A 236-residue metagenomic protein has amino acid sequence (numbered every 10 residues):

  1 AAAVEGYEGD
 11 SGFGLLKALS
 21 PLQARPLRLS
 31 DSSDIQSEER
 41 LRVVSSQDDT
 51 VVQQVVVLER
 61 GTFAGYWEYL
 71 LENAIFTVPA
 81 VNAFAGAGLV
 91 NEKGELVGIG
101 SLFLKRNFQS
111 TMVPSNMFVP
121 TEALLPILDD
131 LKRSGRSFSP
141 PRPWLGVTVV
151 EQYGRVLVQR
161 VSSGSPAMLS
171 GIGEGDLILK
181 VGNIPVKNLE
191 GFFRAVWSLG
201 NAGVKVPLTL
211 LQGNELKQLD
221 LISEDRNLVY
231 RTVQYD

Functional and structural regions predicted by a protein language model:
A1-V51, A83, V186-K187, P207 (+2 more regions): Conserved active-site neighborhood of the chymotrypsin/trypsin-like protease fold
A2-V4, V57-E59, V158: Conserved hydrophobic positions within beta-strands
A3, D129-R136, L157, S170-G173 (+2 more regions): PDZ-domain C-terminal substructure recognizer with occasional recognition of PDZ-binding tails
A24-R25, T50, E92, L96-Y153 (+4 more regions): C-terminal cap/linker of serine protease catalytic domains
R25-E72, K105-M112, I127-P140: Flexible, gly/ser-rich surface segments that form the specificity/activation loops bordering the active-site cleft
D31-D34, A87-G88, P166-L177, L199-G200: A short glycine-leucine-enriched loop at secondary-structure breakpoints that most characteristically corresponds
V81-A85, G164-S165: Short, small/polar residue-rich loop motifs at catalytic or cofactor-binding pockets
K93-V97, A167-E190: Conserved PDZ fold ligand-binding element
